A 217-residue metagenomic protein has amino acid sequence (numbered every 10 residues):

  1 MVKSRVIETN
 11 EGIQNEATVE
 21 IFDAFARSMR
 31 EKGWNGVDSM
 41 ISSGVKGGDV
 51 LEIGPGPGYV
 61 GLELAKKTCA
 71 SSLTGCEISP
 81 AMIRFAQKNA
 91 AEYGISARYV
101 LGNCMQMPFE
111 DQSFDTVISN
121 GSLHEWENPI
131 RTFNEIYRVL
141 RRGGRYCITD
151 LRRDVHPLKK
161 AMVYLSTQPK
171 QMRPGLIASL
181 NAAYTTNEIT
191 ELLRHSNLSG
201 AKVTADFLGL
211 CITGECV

Functional and structural regions predicted by a protein language model:
M1-V45, E63: Conserved class I S-adenosyl-L-methionine
F25, T149-I212: C-terminal alpha-helical "lid/dimerization" subdomain adjacent to the S-adenosyl-L-methionine
G48: Nucleotide donor/acceptor-binding cores
L51-I53, P57-Q106: Class I SAM-dependent methyltransferase SAM/SAH-binding core
I118: A conserved beta-strand element that flanks and buttresses the S-adenosyl-L-methionine
H124-E125: A short His-aromatic
I130-R142: A short glycine-rich, Lys/Arg-flanked "PGG" loop and its adjoining helix->strand segment in the class I
